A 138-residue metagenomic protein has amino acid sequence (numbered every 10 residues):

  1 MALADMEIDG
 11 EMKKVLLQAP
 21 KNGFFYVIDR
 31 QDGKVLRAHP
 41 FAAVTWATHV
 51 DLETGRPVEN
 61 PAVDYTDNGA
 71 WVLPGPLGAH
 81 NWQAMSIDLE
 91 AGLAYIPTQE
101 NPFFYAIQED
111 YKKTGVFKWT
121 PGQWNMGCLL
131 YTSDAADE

Functional and structural regions predicted by a protein language model:
M1-P20, N81-S86, L93-T98: Repeat-blade elements of multi-bladed beta-propeller folds
D9, A47-G78, K113-L130: Surface-exposed acidic, glycine/proline-enriched linker/cap segments that occur as 15-30-residue helix-coil
G23-F24, N101: Loop/turn residues immediately N-terminal
L36-V44: Beta-propeller fold detector
G75-K112: Long hydrophobic segments that form regular secondary structure
Y131-A136: Conserved small/polar residues in nucleotide/adenosyl-binding loops
